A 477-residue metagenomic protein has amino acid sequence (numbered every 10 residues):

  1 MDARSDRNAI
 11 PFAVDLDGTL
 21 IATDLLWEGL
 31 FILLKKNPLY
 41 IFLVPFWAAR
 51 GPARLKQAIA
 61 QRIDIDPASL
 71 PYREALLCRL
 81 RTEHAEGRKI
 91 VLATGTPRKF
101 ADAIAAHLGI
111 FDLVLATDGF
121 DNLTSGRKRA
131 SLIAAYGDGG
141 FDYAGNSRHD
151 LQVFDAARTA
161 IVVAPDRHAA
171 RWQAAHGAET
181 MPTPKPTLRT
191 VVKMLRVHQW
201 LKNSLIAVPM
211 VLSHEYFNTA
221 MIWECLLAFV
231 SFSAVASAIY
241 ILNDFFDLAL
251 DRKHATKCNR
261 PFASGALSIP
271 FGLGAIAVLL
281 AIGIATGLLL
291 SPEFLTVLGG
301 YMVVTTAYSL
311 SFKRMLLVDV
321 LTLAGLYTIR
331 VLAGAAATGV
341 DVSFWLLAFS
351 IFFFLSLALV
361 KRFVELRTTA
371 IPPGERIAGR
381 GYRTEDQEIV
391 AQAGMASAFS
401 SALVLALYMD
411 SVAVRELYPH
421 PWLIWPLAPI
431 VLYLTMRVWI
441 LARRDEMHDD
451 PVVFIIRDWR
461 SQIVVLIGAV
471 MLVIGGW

Functional and structural regions predicted by a protein language model:
D2-A3, A68-Y216: C-terminal cap/substrate-recognition subdomain and adjoining C-terminal extension of metal-dependent phosphatase-like
D2-A60: Active-site neighborhood of HAD-like aspartate-dependent phosphohydrolases
I41-P45, K253-L298, F344-L355, Q392-M395 (+1 more regions): Multi-pass membrane catalytic core of lipid/isoprenoid biosynthesis enzymes
A144, V235-A263, F312, V318 (+2 more regions): Acidic (Asp/Glu-rich) catalytic motifs at the cytosolic membrane interface
K193-N203, L267-I276, V318-L323, E388-S401 (+1 more regions): Select subsegments of transmembrane alpha-helices in polytopic membrane proteins, especially boundary-proximal
V208, N218-F246, E293-Y308: Membrane-embedded alpha-helical segments that form the functional core of polytopic membrane enzymes, especially those
G272-S309, K313, L403-L432: Transmembrane helix-loop-helix
L310, T328-W477: C-terminal membrane-associated helical module and adjoining short loops/tails
